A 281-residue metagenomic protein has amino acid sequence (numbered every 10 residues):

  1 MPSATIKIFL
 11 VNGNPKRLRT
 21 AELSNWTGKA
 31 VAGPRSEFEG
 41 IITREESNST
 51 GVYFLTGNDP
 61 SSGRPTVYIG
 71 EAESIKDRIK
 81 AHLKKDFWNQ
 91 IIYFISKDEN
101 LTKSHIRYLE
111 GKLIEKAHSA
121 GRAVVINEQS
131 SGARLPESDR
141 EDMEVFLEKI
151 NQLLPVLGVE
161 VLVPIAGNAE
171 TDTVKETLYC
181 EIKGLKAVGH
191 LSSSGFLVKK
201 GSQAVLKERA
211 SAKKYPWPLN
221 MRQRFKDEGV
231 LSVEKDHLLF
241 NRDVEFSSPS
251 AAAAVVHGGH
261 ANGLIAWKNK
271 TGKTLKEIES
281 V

Functional and structural regions predicted by a protein language model:
M1-T50, P60-G63, K76-N241, N269-V281: Boundary/linker segments flanking structured domains
Y53-T56, P65-E73, A252: GIY-YIG nuclease signature motif recognition
T56-G57, A117, V256: Generic structural signal for hydrophobic core residues of well-folded globular domains
N220, L239, S247-A251, V255: Short amphipathic alpha-helical segments
F246-S247, H257-V281: Chromatin/DNA-recognition segments of nuclear transcriptional regulators
